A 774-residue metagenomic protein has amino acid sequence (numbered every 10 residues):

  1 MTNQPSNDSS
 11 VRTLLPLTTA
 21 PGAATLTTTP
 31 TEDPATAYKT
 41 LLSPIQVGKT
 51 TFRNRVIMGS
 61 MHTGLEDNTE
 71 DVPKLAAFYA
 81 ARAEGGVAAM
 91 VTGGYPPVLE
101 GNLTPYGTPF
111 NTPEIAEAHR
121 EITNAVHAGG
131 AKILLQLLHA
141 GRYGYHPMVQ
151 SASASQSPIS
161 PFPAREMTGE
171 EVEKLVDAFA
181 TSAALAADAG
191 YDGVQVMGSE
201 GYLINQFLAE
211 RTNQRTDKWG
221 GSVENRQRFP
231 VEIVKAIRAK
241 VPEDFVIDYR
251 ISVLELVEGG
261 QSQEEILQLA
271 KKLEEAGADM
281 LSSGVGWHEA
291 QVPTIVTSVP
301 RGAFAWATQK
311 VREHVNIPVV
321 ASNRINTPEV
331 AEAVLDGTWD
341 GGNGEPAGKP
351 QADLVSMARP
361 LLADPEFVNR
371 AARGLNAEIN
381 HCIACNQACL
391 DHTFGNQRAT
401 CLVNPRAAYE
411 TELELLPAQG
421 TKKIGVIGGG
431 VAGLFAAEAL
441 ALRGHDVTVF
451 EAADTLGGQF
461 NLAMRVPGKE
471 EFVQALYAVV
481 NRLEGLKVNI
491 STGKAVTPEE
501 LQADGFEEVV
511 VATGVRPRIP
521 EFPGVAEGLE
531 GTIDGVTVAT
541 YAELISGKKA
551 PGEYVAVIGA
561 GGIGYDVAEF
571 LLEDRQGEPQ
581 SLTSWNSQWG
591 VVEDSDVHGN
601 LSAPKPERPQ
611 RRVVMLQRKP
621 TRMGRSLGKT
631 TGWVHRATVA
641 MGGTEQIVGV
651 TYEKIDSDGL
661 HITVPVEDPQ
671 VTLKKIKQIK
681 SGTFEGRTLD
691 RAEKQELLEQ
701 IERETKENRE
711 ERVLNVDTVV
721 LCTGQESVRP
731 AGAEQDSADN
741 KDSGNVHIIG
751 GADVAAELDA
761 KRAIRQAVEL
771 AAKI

Functional and structural regions predicted by a protein language model:
M1-I427, V431-L442, D446-V447, T455 (+2 more regions): Flavin-dependent oxidoreductase catalytic cores
A88, D192, D279, D353 (+4 more regions): Conserved acidic residues
Y249, G284-H288, E451-V466, Q474-A478 (+2 more regions): Short connector loops at secondary-structure junctions
Q291-V296, P318, D353, F460-G468 (+1 more regions): Short beta-alpha connecting loops at secondary-structure transitions that line or flank enzyme active sites
L335, A418-V449, S491-Q502, V515-G528 (+2 more regions): Rossmann-like dinucleotide/flavin-binding elements
E410-Q419, F435, L442, D446 (+4 more regions): Flanking helices and flexible, charged tails adjoining ferredoxin-like Fe-S electron-transfer domains in multi-subunit
G458-F506, G624-V650: N-terminal Rossmann-like dinucleotide/flavin-binding domain of flavoprotein oxidoreductases that bind FAD/FMN
